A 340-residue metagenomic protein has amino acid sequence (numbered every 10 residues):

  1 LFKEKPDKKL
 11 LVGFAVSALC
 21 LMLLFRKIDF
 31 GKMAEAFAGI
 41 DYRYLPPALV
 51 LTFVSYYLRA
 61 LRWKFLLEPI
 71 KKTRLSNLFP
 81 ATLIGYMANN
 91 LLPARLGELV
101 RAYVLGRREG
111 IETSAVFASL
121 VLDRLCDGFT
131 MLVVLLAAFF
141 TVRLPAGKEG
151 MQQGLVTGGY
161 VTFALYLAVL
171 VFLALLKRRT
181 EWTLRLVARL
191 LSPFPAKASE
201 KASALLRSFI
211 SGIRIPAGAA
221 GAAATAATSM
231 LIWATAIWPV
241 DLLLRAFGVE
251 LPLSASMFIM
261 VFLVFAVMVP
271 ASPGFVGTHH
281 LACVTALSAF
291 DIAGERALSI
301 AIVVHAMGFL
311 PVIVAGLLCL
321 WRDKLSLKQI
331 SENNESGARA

Functional and structural regions predicted by a protein language model:
L1-E35, G85-P193, V276-A340: Transmembrane helix-loop-helix hairpins in multi-pass inner-membrane proteins
K3-E4, A34-D41, I70-L75, E109 (+2 more regions): Helix-boundary and loop/linker segments of multi-pass membrane transporters
L11-V12, L45-L49, S76-P80, V156-V161 (+3 more regions): Hydrophobic alpha-helical transmembrane segments
C20, M33, R59-F65, L83 (+4 more regions): Hydrophobic/aromatic residues in alpha-helical transmembrane segments
V54-L61, L66-E68, N89-L99, M268-L281: Short helix-coil transition sites and intra-membrane helix breaks within transmembrane domains of multi-pass
N77, A81-Y86, L184-F209: Juxtamembrane inter-helical linkers in multi-pass membrane proteins
N77-L83, I232-L242, P252-M268, H279-H280: Hydrophobic alpha-helical segments embedded in the membrane of multi-pass proteins
E200-F247, L251-L253: Alpha-helical transmembrane segments and their immediate interhelical loop/hinge regions in multi-pass membrane
